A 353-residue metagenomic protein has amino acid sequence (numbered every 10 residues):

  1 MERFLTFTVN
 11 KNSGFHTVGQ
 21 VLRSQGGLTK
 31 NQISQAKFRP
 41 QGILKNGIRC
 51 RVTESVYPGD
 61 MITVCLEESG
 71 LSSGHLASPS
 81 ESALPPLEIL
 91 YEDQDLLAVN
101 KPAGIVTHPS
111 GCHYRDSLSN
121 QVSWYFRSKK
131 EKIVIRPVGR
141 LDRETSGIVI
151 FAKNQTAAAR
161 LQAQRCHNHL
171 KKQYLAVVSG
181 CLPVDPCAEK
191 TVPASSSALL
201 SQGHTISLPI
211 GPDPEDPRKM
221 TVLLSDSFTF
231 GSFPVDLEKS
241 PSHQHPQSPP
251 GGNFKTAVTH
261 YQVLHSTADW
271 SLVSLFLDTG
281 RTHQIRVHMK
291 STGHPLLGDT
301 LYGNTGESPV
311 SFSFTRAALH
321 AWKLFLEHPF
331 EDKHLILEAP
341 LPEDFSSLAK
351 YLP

Functional and structural regions predicted by a protein language model:
M1-P353: RNA pseudouridine synthases
